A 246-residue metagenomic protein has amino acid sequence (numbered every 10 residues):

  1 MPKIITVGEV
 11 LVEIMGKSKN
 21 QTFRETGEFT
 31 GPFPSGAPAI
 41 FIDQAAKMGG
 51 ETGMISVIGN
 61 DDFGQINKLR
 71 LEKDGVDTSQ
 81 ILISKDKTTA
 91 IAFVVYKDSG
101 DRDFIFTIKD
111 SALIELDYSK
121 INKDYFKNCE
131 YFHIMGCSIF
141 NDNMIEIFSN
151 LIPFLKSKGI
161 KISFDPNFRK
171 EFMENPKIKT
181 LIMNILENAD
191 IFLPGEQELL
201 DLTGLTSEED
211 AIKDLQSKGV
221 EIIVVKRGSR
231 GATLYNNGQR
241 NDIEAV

Functional and structural regions predicted by a protein language model:
M1-I5, F154, E208-V246: Conserved phosphate-binding/catalytic region of the ribokinase-like
M1-V76: Glycine-rich phosphate/adenosyl-contacting loop at the front of the ribokinase-like
I5, G53, I162-S163, V224: Structural detector of well-ordered beta-strand residues that form the stable sheet scaffold of enzyme domains
E9-V10, Q197, G238: Alpha-helix/helix-capping structural signal
G49, G75, S157-G159, G219: Glycine-centered short loops/turns at secondary-structure junctions
E51-I134: Conserved N-terminal subdomain of the carbohydrate kinase-like
Y131, C137-D214, R230-A232: Conserved beta-alpha-beta core of the PfkB/ribokinase-like small-molecule kinase fold
